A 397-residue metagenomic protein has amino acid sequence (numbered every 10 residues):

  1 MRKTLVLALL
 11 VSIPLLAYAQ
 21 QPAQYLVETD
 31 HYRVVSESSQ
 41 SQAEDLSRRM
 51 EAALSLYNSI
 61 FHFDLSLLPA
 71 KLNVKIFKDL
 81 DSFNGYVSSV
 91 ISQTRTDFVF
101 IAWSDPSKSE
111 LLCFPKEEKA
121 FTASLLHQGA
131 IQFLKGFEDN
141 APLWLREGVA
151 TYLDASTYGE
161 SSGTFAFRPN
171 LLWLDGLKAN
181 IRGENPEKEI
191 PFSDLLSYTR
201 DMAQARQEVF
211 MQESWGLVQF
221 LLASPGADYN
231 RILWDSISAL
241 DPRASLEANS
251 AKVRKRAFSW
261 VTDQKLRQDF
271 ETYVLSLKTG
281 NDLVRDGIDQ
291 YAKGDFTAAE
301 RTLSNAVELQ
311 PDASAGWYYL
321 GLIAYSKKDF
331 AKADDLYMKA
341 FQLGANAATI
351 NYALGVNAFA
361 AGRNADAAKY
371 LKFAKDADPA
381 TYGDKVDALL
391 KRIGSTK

Functional and structural regions predicted by a protein language model:
Y25, Q93-L111, D139-K278, R285-D289: Acidic/His/Gly-enriched intrinsically disordered linker/tail segments that often contain short helix/coil "MoRF-like"
H31, V74, A123-G136, E147-T151 (+1 more regions): Active-site recognition of the HExxH zinc-binding catalytic motif
S38-S82, L126: Zn2+-dependent metallopeptidase catalytic core
P106-L125, K135-A141: Short pre-active-site segment immediately N-terminal to the catalytic Zn-binding motif
G316, I350, D384-V386: TPR alpha-solenoid repeat register
